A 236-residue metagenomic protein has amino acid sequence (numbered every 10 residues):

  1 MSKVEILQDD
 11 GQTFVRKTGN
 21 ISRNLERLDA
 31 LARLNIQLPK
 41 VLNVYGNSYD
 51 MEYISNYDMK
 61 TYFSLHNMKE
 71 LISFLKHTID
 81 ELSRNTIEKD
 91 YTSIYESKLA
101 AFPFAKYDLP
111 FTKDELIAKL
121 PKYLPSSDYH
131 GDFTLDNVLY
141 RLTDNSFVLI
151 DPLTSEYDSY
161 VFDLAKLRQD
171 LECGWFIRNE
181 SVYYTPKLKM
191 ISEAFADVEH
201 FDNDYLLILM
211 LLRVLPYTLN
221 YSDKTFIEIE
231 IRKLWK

Functional and structural regions predicted by a protein language model:
M1-A30, Q37, E52, K60-Y62: ATP-binding glycine-rich loop module of kinase domains
S2, I6-G11, I21-R27, L206 (+1 more regions): Regulatory N- and C-terminal appendages and interdomain linkers associated with kinase/kinase-like NTP transferase
F14, Q37, Y49, S127 (+2 more regions): Protein kinase-like catalytic core scaffold
A32-S48: Conserved HxN/HPN-centered segment at the entrance to the catalytic loop of eukaryotic protein kinase-like domains
L34-Q37, Y57-Y129: Conserved kinase catalytic-core helix
G46-M68, A101-Y107, Y205-I229: A glycine-centered beta->alpha junction motif in the catalytic cores of kinase/phosphotransferase enzymes
E115-V161: Active-site acidic catalytic loop and adjacent metal/ATP-binding pocket of ATP-dependent phosphoryl transfer enzymes
V161-V198, I208-K224: Active-site activation/catalytic loop segments of kinase-like enzymes and analogous catalytic loops in related
